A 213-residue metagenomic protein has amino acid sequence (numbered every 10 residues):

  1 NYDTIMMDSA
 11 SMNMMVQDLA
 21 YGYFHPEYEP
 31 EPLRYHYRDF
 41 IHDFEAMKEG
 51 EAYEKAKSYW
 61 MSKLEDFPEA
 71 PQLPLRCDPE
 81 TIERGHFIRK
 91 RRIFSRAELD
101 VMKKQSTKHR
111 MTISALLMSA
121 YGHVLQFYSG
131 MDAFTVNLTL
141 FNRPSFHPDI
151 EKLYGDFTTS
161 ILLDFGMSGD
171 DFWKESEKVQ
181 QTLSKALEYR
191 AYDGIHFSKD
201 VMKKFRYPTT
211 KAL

Functional and structural regions predicted by a protein language model:
N1-D39: Active-site-proximal acidic secondary-structure segment that organizes catalysis
D3-M7, H123-V124, F141-R143: Short, solvent-exposed loop/turn segments at secondary-structure junctions
S11-Q17, T112-Y121: Short amphipathic alpha-helical segments
V16-E27, G122-L125, L162, S184: Short amphipathic alpha-helical signal-transduction/dimerization elements
Q17, Y21, Y35-I88, A97 (+4 more regions): Short amphipathic alpha-helices and their capping loops
P26, P71-L73, K90-F94, L163-F165: Generic detection of short hydrophobic beta-strand segments and adjacent strand-loop junctions
A46-K57, Q105-M118, Y128-L213: His-Asp-centered acyl/peptidyl-transfer active-site segments
M102: Aromatic/hydrophobic pocket-lining residues that form π-stacking "cages" and hydrophobic walls in ligand
